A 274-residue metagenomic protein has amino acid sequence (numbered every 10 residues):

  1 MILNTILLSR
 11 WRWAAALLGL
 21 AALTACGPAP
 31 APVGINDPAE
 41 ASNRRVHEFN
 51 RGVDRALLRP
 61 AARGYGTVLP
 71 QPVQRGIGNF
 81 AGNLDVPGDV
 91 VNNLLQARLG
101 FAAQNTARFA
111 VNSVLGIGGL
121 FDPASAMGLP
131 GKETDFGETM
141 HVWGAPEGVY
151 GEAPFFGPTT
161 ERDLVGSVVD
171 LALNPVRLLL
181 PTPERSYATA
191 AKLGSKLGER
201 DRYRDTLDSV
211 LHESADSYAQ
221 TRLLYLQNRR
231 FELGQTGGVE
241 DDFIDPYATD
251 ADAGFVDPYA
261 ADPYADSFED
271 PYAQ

Functional and structural regions predicted by a protein language model:
I2-A15: Bacterial N-terminal signal peptides that target proteins for export
L20-S42, R55: Bacterial Sec signal peptide processing site at the extreme N-terminus
A29-P30, E138, G144-Q274: A structured, mid-to-C-terminal "fold-capping" secondary-structure block
G34-R44, P60-R63, D89: Acidic/histidine-rich, surface-exposed loop or edge segments in extracytoplasmic proteins
A56, A62-P72: Membrane interface segments of multi-pass transport proteins and intramembrane proteases
Y65, V73-G76, Q96-A103, S125-A126 (+1 more regions): Surface-exposed patches in mature extracellular/periplasmic domains of secreted proteins
G78-F80: Beta-rich strand-turn-strand
N83-E161: Mid-length scaffold segments of soluble, non-membrane domains
